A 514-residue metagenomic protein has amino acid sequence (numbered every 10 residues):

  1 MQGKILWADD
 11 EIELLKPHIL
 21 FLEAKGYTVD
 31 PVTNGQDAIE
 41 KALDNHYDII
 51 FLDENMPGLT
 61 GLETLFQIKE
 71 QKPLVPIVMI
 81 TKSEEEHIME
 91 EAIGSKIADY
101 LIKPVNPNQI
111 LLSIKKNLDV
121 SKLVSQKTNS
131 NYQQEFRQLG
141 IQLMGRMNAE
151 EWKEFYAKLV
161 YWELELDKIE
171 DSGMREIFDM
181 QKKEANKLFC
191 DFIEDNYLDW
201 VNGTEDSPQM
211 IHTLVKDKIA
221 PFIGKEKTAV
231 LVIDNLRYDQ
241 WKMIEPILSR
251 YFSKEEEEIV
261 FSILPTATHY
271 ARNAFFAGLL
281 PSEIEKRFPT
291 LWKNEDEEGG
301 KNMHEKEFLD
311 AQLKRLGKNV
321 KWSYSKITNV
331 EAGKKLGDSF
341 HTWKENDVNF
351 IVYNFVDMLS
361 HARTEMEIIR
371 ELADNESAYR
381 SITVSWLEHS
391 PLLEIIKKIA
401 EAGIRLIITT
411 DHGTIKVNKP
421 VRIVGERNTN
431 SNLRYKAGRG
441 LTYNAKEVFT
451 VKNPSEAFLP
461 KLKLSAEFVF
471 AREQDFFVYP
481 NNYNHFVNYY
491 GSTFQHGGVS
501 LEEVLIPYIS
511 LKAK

Functional and structural regions predicted by a protein language model:
E11, L20-F21, N55, E90 (+2 more regions): Feature captures the catalytic ectodomains and active-site-proximal regions of enzymes that hydrolyze or transfer
I12-D30: Two-component/phosphorelay signaling modules centered on CheY-like receiver
T33-D37, T60-E63: Acidic catalytic/metal-coordinating carboxylates
H46-F51: Active-site beta3 strand of CheY-like receiver
D53, T81: Active-site residues of response regulator receiver
L62-P73: Short amphipathic alpha-helix used as the core "switch/output" element in two-component signaling
E63, E84-D99: Alpha4 helix (beta4-alpha4-beta5 surface) of REC/receiver domains from two-component response regulators
H87, V105-I114: C-terminal output helix
